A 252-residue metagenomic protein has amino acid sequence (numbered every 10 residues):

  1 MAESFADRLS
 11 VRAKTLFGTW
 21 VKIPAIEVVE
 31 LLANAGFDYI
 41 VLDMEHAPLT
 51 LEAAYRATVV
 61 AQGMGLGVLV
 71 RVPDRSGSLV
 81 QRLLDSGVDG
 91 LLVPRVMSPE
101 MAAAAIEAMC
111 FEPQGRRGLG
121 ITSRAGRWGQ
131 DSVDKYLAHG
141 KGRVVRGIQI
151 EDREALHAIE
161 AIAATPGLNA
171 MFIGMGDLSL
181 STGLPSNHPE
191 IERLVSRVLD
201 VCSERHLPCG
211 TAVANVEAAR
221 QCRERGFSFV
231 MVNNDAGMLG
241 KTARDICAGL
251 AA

Functional and structural regions predicted by a protein language model:
M1-T19, Q130-G142, S196-R197, S203-E204: N-terminal amphipathic alpha-helix/helix-capping segment at the start of soluble metabolic enzymes
M1-V68, V72-R75, E107, R146 (+2 more regions): Conserved N-terminal beta1-alpha1 strand-loop-helix module at the mouth
E30, N34, R75-D89, V93 (+3 more regions): Catalytic cores of alpha/beta
I40-V41, L92, F172, G210 (+1 more regions): Conserved beta-strand positions in the central sheet of alpha/beta enzyme cores
L51-G77, Q81-D85, E107-G115, H139-G142 (+2 more regions): Alpha-helix-loop-beta-strand connector modules within alpha/beta enzyme cores
S76, R117-S132, V144, I150-H157 (+1 more regions): C-terminal alpha-helical cap/extension of soluble enzyme domains
S78, G90-P166, M175, S179: Conserved anion-binding
L168, I173-E190: Glycine/Thr-rich beta-alpha phosphate-binding loop at enzyme active sites
